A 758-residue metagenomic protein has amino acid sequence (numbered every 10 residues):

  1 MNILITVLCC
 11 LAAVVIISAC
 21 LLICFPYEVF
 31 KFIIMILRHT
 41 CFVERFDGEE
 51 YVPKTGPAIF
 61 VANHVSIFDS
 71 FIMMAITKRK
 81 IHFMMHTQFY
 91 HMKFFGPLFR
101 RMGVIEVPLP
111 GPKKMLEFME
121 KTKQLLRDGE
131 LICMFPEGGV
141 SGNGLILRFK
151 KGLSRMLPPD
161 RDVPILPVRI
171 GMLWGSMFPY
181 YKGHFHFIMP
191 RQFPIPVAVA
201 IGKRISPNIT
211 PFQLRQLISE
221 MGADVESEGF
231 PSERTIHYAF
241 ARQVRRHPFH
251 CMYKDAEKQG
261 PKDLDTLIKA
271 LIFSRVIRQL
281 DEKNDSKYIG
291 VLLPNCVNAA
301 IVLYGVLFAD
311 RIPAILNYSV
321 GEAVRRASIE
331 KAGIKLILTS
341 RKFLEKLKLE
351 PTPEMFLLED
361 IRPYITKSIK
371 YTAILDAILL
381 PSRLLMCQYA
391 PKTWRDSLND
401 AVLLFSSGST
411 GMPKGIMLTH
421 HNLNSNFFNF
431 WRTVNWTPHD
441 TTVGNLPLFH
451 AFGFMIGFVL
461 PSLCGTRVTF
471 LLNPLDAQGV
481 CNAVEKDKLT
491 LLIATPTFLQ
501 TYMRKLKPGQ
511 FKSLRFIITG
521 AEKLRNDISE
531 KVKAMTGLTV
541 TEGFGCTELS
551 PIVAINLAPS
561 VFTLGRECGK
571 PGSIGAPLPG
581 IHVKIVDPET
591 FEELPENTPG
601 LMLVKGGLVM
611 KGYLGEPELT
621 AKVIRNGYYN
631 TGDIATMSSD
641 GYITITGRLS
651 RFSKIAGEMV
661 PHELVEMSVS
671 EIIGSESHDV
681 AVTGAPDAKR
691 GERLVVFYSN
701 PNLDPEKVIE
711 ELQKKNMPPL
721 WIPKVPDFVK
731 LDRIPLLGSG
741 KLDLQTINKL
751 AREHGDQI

Functional and structural regions predicted by a protein language model:
R127-E130, G142-I209: A cross-family acyltransferase "interaction/gating" segment
P248-F249, E359-F405, M412, N435-T441: Conserved pre-ATP/AMP-binding loop-to-beta segment of ANL
C251-Y304, G321-R326, L418-H421: Conserved AMP-binding/adenylate-forming core of the ANL superfamily
G260-L264, T393-W394, A401-S425: Conserved AMP-binding A3 loop
I337, L492, G606, K611-G612 (+2 more regions): AMP-binding/adenylate-forming catalytic core of the ANL superfamily
E359, S653, A681-P686, V695-S699 (+1 more regions): Conserved C-terminal "lid"/linker of ANL adenylate-forming enzymes
A377, L489-A494, M503-G569, H582: Gly/Ser/Thr-rich phosphate-binding loop
N424-T441, F449-L491, K505: Conserved AMP-binding/adenylation subdomain of ANL enzymes
